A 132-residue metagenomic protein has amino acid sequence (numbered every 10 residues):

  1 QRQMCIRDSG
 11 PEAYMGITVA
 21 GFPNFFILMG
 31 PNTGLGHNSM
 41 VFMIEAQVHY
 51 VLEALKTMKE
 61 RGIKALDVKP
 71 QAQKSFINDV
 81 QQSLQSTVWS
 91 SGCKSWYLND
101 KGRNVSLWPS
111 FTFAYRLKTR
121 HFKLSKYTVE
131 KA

Functional and structural regions predicted by a protein language model:
Q1-I6: Short, small-residue-biased leader/transition segments that mark boundaries at the very start of proteins
R7-M15: Glycine-rich dinucleotide-binding loop and its adjacent helix/turn
A13, F26-A132: C-terminal, flexible cofactor-proximal segment of oxidoreductases
M15-G21: Short glycine/proline-enriched loop/turn "hinge" motifs that connect secondary-structure elements and lie
